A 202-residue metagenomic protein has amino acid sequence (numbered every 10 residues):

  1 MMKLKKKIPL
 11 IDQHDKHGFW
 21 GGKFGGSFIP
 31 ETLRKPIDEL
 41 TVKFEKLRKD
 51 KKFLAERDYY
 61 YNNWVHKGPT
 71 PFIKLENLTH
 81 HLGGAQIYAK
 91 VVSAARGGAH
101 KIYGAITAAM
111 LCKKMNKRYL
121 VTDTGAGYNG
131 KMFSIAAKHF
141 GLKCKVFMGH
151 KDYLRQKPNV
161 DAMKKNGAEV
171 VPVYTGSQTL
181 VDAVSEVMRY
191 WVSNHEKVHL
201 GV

Functional and structural regions predicted by a protein language model:
M1-V202: PLP-dependent amino-acid enzyme catalytic core
